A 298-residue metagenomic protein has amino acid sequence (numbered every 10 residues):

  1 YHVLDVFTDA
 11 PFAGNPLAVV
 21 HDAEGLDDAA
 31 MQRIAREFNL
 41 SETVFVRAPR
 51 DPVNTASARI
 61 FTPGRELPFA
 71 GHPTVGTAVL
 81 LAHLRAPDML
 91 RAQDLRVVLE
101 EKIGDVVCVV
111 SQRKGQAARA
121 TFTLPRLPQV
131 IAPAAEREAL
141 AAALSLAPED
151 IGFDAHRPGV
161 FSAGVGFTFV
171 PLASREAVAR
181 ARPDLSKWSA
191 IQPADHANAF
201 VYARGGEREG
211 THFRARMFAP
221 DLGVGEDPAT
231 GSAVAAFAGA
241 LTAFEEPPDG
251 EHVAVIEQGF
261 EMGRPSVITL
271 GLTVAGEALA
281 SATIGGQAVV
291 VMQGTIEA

Functional and structural regions predicted by a protein language model:
Y1-F69, V75-A298: Active-site proximal loop and beta-alpha junction motif in alpha/beta enzyme cores
